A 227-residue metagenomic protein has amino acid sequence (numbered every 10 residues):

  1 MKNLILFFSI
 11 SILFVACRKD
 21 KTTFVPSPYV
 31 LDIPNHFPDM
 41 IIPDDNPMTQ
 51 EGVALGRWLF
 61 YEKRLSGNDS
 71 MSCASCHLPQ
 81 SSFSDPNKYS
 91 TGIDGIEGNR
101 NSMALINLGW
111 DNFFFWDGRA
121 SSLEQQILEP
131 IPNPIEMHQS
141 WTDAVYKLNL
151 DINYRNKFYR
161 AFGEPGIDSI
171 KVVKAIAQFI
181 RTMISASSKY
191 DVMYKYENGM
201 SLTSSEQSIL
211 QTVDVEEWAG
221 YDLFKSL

Functional and structural regions predicted by a protein language model:
M1-V25: Bacterial Sec-dependent N-terminal signal peptides
C17-L227: Periplasmic c-type cytochrome electron-transfer domains
